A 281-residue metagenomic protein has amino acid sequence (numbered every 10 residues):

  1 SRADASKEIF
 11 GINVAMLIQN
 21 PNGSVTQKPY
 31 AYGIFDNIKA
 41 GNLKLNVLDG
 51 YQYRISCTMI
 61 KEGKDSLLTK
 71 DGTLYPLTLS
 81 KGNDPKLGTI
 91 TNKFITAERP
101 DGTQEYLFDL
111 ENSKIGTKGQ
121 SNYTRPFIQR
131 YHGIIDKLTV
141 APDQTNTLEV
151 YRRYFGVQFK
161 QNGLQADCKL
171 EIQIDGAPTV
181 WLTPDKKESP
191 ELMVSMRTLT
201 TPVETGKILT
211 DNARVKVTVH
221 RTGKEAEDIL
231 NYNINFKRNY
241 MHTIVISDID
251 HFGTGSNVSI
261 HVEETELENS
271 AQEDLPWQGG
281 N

Functional and structural regions predicted by a protein language model:
S1-E8, K160-D167: Structural motif
E8-F10, F94, I260, E264: Glycine-centered signal
F10-G88, A166-Y240, A271-N281: Tryptophan-paired
I38, G63-T145, G223-G253: Structured interaction patches on ligand/partner-binding surfaces of diverse proteins
N46, F155-V157: Short structural boundary motif marking the start of a folded domain
S56, Q158-K160: Residues within well-ordered beta-strands of beta-sheet-rich folds
N146-Y154: Conserved "repeat-terminator" motif of extracellular CCP/Sushi domains
F252-N281: Intrinsically disordered, low-complexity repeat and linker tracts
